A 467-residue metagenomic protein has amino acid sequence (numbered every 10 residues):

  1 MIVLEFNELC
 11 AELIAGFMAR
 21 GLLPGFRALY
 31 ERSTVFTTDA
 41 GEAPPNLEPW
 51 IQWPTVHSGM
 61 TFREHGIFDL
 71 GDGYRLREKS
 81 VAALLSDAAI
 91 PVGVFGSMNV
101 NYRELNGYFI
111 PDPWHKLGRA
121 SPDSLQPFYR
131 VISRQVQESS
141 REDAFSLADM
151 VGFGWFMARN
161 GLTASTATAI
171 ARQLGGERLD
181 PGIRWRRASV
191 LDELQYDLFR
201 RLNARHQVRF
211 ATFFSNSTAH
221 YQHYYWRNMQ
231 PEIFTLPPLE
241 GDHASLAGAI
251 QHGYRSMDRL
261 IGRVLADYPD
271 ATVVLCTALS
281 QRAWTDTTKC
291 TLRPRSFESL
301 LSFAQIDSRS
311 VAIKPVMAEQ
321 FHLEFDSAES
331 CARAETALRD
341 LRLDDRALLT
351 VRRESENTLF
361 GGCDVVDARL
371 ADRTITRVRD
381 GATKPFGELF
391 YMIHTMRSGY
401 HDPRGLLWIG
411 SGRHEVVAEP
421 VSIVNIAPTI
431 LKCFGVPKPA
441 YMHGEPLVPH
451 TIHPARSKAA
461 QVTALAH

Functional and structural regions predicted by a protein language model:
V3-E5, G25, H252-T291, L407 (+1 more regions): Metal-dependent active-site segment of extracytoplasmic phospho-/sulfohydrolases and closely related
V3-E5, T37-T38, P91-S97, F210-F214 (+2 more regions): A structural signal for short, well-ordered beta-strand segments and their strand-loop junctions that often border
A11-I14, N46-W50, E64-G66, G93 (+8 more regions): Short catalytic/ligand-binding loop motif for oxyanion handling, primarily in non-cytosolic enzymes, centered on
I14-I51, M60, P91-F95: Short, structured active-site-proximal loop/turn typified by the sulfatase FGly-forming signature C/S-X-P-X-R
T55-I233, P237, H322, R333: His/Asp/Glu-rich, glycine-adjacent segments that coordinate divalent cations and/or stabilize oxyanion chemistry on
F68-L70, E78, A83-L84, A88 (+2 more regions): Membrane-interface soluble catalytic domains
E78, D192-R200, I250-L265: Short, hydrophobic/amphipathic alpha-helical packing segments that form internal helix faces or helix-helix interfaces
R227-A247, A382-K384: A solvent-exposed, charged loop/short amphipathic helix patch at secondary-structure junctions
